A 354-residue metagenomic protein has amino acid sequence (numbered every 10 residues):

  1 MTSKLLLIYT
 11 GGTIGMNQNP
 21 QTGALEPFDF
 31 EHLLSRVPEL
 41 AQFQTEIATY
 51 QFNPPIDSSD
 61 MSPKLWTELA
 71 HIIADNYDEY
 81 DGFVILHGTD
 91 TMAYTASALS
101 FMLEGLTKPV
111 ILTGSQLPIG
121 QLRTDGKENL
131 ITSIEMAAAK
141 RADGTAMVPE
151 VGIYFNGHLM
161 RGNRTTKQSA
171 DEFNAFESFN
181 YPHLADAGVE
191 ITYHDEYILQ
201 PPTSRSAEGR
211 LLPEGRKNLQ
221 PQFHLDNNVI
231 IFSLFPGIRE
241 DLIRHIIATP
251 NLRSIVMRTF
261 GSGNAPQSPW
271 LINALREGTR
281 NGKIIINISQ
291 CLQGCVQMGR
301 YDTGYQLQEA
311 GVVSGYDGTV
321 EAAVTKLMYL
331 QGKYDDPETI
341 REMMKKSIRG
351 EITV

Functional and structural regions predicted by a protein language model:
M1-D75: ATP/NTP phosphate-donor binding region
T2, I8-G12, F30-A41, R161-S262 (+2 more regions): Accessory alpha-helical/coil subdomains and C-terminal extensions that flank or cap enzyme catalytic cores
I8-T10, I85-H87, I111-G114, P149-N156 (+3 more regions): Short beta-strand segments
G12-G15, H87-A93, H158-M160, G261-N264 (+1 more regions): Gly/Ser/Thr-rich loops at beta-strand to alpha-helix junctions that form or flank small-molecule/cofactor-binding
D81-F83, S254: Structural motif
I85-K108, Q267-A274: Short Gly/Thr/Asp-enriched flexible loops that form oxyanion-binding sites at enzyme active sites
L112-E190: Internal gly/pro-rich beta-alpha loop/helix module that stabilizes soluble enzyme cofactors or their anionic handles
T259-V354: C-terminal non-catalytic interaction/assembly regions of soluble proteins
